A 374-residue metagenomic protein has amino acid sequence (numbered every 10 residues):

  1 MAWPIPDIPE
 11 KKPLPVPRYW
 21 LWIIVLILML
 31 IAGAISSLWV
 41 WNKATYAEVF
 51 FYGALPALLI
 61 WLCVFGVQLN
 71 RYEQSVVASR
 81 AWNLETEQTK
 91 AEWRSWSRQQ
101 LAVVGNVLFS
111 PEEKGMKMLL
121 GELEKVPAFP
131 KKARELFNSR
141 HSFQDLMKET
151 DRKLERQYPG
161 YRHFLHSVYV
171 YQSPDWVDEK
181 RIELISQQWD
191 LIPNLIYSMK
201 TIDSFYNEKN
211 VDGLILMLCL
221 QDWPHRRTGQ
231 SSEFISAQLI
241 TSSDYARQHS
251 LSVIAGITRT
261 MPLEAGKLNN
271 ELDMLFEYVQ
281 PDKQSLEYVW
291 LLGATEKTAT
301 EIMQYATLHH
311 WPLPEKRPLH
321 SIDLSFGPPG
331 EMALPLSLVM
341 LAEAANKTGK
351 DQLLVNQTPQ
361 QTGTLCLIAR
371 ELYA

Functional and structural regions predicted by a protein language model:
M1-V211, Q221-Q230, S236-A374: Conserved "HGTGT" condensation-loop signature of ketosynthase/thiolase-family condensing enzymes that catalyze
L214-M217: Active-site-adjacent substructure of cysteine-protease-like catalytic cores
